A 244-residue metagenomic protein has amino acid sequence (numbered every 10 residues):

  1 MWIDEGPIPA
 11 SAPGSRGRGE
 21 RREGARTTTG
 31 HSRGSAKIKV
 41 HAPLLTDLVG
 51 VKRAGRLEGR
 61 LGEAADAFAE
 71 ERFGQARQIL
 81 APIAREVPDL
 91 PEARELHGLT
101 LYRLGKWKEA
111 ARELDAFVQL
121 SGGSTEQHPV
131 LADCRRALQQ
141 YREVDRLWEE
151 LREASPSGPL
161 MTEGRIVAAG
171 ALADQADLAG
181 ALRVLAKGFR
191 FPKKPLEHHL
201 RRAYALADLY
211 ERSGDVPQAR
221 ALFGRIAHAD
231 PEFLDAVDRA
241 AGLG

Functional and structural regions predicted by a protein language model:
D47-L96, L101-R103: Alpha-helical segment of the N-proximal tetratricopeptide repeat
F73-G74, W107, Y141, L178 (+2 more regions): TPR-repeat structural position
L120-G123, E153-A154, T162, L182-F191 (+2 more regions): TPR/TPR-like (Sel1-like) alpha-helical repeat modules
